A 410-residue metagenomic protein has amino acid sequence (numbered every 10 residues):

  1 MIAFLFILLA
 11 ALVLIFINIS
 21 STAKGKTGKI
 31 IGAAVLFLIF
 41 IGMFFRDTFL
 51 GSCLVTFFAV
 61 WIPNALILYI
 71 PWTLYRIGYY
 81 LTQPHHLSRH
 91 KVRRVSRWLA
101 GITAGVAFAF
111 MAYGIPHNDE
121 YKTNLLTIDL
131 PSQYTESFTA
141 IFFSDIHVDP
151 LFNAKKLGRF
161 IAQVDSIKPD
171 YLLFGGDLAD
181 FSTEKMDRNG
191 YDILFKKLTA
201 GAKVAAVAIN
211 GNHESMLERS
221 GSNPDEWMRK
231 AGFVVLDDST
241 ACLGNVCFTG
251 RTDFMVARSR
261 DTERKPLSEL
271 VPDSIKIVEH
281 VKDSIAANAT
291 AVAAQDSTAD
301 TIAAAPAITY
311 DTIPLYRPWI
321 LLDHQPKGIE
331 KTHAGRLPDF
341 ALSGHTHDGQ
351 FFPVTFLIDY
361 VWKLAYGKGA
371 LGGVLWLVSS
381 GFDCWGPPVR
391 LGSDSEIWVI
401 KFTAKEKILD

Functional and structural regions predicted by a protein language model:
M1-D119: Non-catalytic terminal accessory segments
Y80-I102, V106-F143, D149-I167: N-terminal signal-anchor transmembrane helix
S132-D410: Soluble catalytic domains of enzymes that build or remodel membrane lipids, polysaccharides, and related
